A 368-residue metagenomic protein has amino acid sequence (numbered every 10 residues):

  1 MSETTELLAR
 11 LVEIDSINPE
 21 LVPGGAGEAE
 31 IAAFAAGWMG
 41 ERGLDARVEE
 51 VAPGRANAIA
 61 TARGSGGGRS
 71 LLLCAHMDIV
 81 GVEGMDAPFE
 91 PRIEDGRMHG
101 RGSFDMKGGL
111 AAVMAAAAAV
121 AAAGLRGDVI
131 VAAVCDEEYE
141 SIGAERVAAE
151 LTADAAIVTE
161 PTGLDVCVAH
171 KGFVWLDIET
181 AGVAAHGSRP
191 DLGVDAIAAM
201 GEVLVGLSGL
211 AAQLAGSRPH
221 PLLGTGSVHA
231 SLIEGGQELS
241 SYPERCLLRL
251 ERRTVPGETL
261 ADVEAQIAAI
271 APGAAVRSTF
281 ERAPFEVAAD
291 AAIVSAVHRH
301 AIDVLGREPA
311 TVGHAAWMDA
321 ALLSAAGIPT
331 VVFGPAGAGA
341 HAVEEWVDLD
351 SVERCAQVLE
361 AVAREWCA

Functional and structural regions predicted by a protein language model:
M1-R101, A122-L125, W366: Acidic/His- and Gly-rich active-site-bordering loop/insert found across diverse amide/peptide-bond hydrolases
E3, G40-L44, G67, A122-R126 (+3 more regions): Short glycine/proline-enriched coil/turn segments at helix->beta-strand junctions
C74-A75, A132-V134, I157-E160, E179-A181 (+1 more regions): Short beta-strand segments
R97-A112, H186, D319: Glycine/serine-rich anion-binding loops at beta->alpha junctions that coordinate negatively charged ligand groups
M106-W175, C367-A368: Acidic/histidine-rich catalytic neighborhood of metal-dependent amide-processing enzymes
V168, W175-A368: Metal-dependent amide/peptide-bond hydrolase catalytic core, centered on the "pita-bread" metallohydrolase fold
